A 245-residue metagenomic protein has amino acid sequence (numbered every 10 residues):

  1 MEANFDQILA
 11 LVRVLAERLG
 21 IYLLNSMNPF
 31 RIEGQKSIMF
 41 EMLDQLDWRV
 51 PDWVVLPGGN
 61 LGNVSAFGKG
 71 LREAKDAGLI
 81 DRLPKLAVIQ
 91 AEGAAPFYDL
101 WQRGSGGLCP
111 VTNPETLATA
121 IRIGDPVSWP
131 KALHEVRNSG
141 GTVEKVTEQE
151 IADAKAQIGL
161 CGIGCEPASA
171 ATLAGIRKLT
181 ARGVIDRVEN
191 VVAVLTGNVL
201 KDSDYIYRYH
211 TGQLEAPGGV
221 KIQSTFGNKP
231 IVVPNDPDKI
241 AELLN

Functional and structural regions predicted by a protein language model:
A3-L23, F30, R72-L83, A87-C165 (+1 more regions): Active-site/ligand-binding loops adjacent to catalytic centers
N25-M39, E166-A170: A glycine-rich, Thr/Ser-enriched phosphate-binding loop motif common to dinucleotide/cofactor-binding enzymes
K36, M42, D47-K69, D76: Glycine-rich ThDP/TPP pyrophosphate-binding loop and its adjacent helix/strand module within ThDP-dependent enzymes
D52-L56, D81-Q90, V188-V194: Beta-strand segments within the central parallel beta-sheet cores of soluble alpha/beta enzyme folds
G58-G62, S128, I163-S169: Short glycine/threonine-rich catalytic loop with a Thr-x-Gly-x-Asp
N60-F67, P96-F97, A170-I176: Short glycine/serine/threonine-rich phosphate/pyrophosphate-binding segments that cradle anionic phosphate groups
E148-D204: Claisen-condensing/thiolase-fold acyl-transfer catalytic domains that form or cleave C-C bonds in fatty acid
